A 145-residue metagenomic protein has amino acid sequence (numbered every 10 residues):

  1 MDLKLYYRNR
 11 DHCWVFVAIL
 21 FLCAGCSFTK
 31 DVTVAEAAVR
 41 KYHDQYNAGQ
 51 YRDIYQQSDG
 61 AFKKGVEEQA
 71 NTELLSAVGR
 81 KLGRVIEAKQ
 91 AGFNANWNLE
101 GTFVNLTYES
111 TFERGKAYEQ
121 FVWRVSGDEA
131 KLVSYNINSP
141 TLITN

Functional and structural regions predicted by a protein language model:
M1-C26: Sec-dependent bacterial lipoprotein signal peptides
D11, F28-V32, F103: Generic alpha-helix initiation/capping and coil-helix boundary signal
A18-F21, Y46, A77-R80, G127: Structural motif
A24-A48: Short, low-complexity N-terminal intrinsically disordered segments enriched in polar/charged residues
E36-A37, R52-N105, F112: Short solvent-exposed beta->alpha transition segments
G49, E68-Q69, A130, Y135: Bimodal feature
Q90-N145: Exposed beta-sheet edge and beta->alpha loop/turn motif
